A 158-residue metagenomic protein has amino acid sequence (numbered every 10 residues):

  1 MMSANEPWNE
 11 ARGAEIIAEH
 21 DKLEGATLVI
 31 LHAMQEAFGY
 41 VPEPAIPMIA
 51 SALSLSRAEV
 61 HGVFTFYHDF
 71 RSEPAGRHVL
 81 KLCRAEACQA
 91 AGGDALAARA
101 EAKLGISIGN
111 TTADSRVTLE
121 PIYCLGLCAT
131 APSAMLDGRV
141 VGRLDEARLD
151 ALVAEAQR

Functional and structural regions predicted by a protein language model:
M1-R158: Signature of N-terminal electron-transfer/Fe-S-associated modules in redox systems
